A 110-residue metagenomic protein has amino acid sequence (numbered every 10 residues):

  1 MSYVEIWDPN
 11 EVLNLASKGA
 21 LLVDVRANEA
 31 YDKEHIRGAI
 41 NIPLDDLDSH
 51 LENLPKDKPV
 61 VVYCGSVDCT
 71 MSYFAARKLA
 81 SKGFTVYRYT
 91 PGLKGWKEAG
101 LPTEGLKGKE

Functional and structural regions predicted by a protein language model:
M1-K33, P102-E110: Flexible, polar/low-complexity N-terminal or interdomain linker segments that lie immediately upstream of folded
L13-N14, D48-D57: Short amphipathic alpha-helix with an adjacent loop that forms part of the alpha/beta core around
L22, A39-N41, V86-R88: Conserved beta-strand scaffold positions in the cores of enzyme catalytic domains, especially in NTP/NDP-utilizing
Y31-R37, L54, W96: Short loop/helix-cap segments at secondary-structure boundaries that form the rim of catalytic
I40, D57-K58, T103-K107: Short, hinge-like loop/turn segments at secondary-structure boundaries
L54-K97: Catalytic cysteine-centered active loop of the rhodanese-like fold, especially the PTP/DSP P-loop
